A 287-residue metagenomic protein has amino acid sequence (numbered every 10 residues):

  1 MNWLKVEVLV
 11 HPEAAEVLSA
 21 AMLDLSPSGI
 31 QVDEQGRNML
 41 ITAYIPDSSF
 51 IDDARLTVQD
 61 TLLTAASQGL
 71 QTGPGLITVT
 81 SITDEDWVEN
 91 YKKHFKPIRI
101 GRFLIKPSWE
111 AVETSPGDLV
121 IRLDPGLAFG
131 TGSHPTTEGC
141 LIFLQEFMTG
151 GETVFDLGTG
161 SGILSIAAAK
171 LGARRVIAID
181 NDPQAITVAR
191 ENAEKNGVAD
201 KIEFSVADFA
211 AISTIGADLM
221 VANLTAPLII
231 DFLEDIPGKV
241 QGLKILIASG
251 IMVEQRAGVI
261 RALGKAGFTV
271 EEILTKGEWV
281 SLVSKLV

Functional and structural regions predicted by a protein language model:
N2-V8, P12-S115: N-terminal auxiliary segments of SAM/dcSAM-dependent transferases
S26, M148, K239-G242: A generic alpha-to-beta junction signature in SAM-dependent methyltransferases
L127-S213: Conserved SAM/SAH cofactor-binding pocket of Class I
I186-T187, I229, R256: Short alpha-helix immediately C-terminal to the canonical SAM-binding loop
M220-V221: Hydrophobic beta-strand segment of the Class I
L233-I245: A short glycine-rich, Lys/Arg-flanked "PGG" loop and its adjoining helix->strand segment in the class I
L243-R256: ADP-ribose/adenylate-binding Rossmann-like module
E271-V287: Core SAM-dependent methyltransferase catalytic element
